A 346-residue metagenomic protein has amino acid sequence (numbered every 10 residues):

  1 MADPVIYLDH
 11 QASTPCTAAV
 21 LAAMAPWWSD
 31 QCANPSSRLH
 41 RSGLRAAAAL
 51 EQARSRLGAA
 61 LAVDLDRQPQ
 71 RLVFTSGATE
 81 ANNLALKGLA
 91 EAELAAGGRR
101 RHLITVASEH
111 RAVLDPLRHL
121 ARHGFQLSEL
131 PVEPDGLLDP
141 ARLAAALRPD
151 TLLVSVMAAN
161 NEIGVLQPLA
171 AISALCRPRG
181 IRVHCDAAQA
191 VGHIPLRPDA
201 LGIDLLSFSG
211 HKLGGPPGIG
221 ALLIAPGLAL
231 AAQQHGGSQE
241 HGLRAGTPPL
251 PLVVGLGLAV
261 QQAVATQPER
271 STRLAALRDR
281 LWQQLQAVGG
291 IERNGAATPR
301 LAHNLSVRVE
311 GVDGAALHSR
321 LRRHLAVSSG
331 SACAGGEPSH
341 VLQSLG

Functional and structural regions predicted by a protein language model:
M1-G346: Pyridoxal 5′-phosphate
